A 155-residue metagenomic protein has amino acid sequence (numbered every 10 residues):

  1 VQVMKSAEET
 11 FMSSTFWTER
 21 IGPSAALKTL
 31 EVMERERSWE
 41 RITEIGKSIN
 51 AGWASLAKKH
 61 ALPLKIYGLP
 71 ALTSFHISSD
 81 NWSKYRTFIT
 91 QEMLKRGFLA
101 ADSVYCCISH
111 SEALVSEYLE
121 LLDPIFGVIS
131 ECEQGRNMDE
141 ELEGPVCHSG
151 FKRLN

Functional and structural regions predicted by a protein language model:
V1-N155: Conserved N-terminal phosphate-binding loop of PLP-dependent enzymes in the Aspartate aminotransferase
